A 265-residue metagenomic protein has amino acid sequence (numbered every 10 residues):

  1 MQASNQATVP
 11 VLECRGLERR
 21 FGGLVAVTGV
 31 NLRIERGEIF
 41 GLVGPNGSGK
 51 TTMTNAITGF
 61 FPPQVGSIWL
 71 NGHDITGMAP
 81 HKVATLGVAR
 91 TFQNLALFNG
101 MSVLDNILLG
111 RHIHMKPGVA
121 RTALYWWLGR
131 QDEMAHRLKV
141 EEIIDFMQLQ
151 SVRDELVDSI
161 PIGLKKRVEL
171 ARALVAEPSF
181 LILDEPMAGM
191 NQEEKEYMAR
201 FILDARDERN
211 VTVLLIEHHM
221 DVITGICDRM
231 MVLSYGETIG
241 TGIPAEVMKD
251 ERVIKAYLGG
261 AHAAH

Functional and structural regions predicted by a protein language model:
Q2-H265: Glycine-rich phosphate-binding loops of nucleotide-dependent enzymes
